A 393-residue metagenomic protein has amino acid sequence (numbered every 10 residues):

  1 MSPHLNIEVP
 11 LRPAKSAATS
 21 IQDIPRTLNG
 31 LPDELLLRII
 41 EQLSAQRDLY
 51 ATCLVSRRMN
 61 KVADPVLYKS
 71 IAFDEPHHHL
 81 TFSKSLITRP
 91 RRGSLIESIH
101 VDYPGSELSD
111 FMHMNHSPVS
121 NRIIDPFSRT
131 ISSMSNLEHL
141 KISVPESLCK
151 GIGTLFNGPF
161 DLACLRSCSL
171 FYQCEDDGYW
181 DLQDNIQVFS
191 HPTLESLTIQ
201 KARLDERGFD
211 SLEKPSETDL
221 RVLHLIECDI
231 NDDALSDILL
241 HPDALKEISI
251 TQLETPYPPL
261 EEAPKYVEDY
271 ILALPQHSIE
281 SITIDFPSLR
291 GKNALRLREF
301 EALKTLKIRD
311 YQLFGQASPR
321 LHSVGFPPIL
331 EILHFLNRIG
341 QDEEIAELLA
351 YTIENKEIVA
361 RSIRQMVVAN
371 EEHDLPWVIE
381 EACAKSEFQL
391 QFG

Functional and structural regions predicted by a protein language model:
M1-G30, R38-Q42: CRL adaptor-proximal regions
L5, I39, S288-G393: Leucine-rich solenoid repeat modules
P25-N121, C149-G151: Hydrophobic regular-secondary-structure patch
M59, H78, P104-S106, S147 (+4 more regions): Conserved beta-strand elements of beta-rich interaction domains across eukaryotes, especially beta-propellers
F73, V101, I142, L170 (+7 more regions): Conserved beta-strand positions
H79, S83, L108-H277, S288-L295: Leucine-rich repeat
T81-I87, V267, G315-S323: Alpha-helical scaffolding within the catalytic cores of extracellular/periplasmic polymer-degrading hydrolases
